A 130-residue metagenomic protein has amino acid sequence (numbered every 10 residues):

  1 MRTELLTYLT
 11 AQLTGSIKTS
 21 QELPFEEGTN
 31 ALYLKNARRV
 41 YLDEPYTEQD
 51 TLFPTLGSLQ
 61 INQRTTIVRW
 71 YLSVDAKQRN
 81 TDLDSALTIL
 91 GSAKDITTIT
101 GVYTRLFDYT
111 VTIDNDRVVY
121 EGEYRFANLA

Functional and structural regions predicted by a protein language model:
M1-A11, Y46-Q63, T98-A130: Short, charged interaction patches at domain edges and termini
M1-L56, Q78-D82: Small/polar-rich, solvent-exposed N-terminal microdomains that initiate assembly or binding
L5, L9, L13, I17-T19 (+5 more regions): Hydrophobic beta-strand residues in large extracellular and virion-surface proteins
S20, G28, D43, S92 (+2 more regions): Compositionally biased, intrinsically disordered low-complexity segments
K35-N36, I61, A76, D114: Short alpha-helical segments used as structural interaction elements across diverse proteins
L59-T65, L87-S92: Short, low-complexity, polar/charged sequence segments that are solvent-exposed and flexible
I61-K77: Short glycine-rich, basic-tinged beta-strand/loop micro-motifs
K77-I99: Short, hydrophobic/π-rich interface segment
